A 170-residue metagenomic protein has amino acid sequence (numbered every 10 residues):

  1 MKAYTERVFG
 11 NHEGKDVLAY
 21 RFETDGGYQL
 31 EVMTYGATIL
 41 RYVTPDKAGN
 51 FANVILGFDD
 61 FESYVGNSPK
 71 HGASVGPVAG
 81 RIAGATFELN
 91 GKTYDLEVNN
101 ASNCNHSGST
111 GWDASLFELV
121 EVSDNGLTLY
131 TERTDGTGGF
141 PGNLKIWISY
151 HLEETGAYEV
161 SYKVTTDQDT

Functional and structural regions predicted by a protein language model:
M1-T170: Surface-exposed acidic/polar loop and edge beta-strand patches at domain peripheries
